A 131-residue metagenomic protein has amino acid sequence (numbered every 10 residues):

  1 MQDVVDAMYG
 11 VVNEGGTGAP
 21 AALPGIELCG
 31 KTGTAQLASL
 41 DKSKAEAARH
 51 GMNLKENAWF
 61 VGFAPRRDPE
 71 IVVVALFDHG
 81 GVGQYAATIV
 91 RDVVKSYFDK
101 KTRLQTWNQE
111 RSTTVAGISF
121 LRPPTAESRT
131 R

Functional and structural regions predicted by a protein language model:
V5-L104: Active-site beta-strand/loop architecture of penicillin-binding DD-peptidases
A87-R131: Short, gly/Ser/Thr-rich active-site loops of penicillin-recognizing serine hydrolases
